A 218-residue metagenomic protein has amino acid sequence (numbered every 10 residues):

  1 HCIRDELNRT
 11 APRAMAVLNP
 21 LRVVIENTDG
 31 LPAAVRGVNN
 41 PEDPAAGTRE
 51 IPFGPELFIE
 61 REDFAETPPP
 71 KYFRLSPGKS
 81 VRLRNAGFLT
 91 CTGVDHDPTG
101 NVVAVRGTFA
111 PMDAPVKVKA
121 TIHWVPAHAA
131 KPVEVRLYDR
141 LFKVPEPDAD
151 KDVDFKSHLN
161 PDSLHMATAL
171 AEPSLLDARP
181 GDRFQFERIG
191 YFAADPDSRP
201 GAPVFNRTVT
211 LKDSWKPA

Functional and structural regions predicted by a protein language model:
H1-A218: Basic, alpha-helical terminal appendages of large translation-related enzymes
